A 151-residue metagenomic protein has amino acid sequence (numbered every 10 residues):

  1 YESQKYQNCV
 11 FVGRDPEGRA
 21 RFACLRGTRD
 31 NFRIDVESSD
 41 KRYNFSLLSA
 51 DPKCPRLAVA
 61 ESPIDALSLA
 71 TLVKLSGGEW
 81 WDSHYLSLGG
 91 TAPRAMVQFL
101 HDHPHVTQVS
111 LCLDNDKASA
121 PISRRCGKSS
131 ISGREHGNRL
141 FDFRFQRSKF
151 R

Functional and structural regions predicted by a protein language model:
Q4-D102: Phosphate-handling DNA/RNA-contact segment within nucleic-acid enzymes
P55, T71-R151: TOPRIM fold recognition
